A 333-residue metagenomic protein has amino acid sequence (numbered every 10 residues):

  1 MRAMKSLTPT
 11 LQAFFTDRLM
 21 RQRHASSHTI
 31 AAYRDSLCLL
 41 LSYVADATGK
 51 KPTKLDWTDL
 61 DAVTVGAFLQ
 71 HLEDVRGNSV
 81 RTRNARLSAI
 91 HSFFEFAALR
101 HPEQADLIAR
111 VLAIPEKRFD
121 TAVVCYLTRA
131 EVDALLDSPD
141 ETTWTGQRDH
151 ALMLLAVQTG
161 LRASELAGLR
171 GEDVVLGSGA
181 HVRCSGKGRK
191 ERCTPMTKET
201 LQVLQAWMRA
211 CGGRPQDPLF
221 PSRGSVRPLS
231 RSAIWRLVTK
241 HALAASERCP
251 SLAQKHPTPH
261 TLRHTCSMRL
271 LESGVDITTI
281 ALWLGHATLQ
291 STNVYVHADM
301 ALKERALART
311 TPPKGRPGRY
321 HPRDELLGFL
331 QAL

Functional and structural regions predicted by a protein language model:
M1-L333: Conserved catalytic core of the tyrosine transesterase superfamily
